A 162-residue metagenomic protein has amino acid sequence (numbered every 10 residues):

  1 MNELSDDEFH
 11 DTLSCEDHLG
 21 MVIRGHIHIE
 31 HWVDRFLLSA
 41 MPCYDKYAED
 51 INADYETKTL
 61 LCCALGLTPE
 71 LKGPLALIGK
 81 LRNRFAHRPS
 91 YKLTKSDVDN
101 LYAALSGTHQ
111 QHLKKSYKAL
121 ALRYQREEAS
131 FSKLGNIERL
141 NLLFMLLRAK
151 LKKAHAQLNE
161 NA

Functional and structural regions predicted by a protein language model:
M1-A162: Amphipathic alpha-helical interface elements
